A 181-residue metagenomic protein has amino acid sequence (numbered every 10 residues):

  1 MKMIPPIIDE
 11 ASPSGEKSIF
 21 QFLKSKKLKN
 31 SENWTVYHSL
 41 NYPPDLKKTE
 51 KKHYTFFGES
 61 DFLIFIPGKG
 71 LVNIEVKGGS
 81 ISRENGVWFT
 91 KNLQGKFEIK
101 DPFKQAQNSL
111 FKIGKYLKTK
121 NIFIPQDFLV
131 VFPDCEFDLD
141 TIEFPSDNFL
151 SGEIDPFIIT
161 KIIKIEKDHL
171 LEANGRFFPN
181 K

Functional and structural regions predicted by a protein language model:
M1-K181: Intrinsically disordered, low-complexity Ser/Thr/Pro/Gly-rich regulatory segments
